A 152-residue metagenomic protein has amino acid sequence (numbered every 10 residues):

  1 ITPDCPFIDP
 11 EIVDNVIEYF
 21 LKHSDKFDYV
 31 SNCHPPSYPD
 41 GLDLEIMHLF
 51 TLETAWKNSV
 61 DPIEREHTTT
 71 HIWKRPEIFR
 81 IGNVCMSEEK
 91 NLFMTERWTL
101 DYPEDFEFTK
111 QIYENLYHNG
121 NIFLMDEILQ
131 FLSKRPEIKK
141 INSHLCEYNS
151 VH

Functional and structural regions predicted by a protein language model:
I1-P3: Active-site acidic Asp-centered loop
C5-S37: Conserved donor-nucleotide/metal-binding helix-loop-beta segment in metal-dependent transferases, i.e., the alpha-helix
N32-D43, N91-L92: A recurrent flexible, glycine/aromatic-enriched loop bordering the glycosyltransferase active site that acts as
S37, T54-P62, N119: Short helix-to-loop capping/linker segments positioned immediately adjacent to catalytic or ligand/cofactor-binding
G41-L42, M47, H67, T95-E96: A conserved catalytic-core signature of glycosyltransferases
L44-W56, P103-E107: Conserved nucleotide-sugar donor-binding and metal-coordinating catalytic region shared by glycosyltransferases
D61, R65, K74: Active-site cores that bind ATP or allylic diphosphates and position pyrophosphate for catalysis
T69-H152: Conserved alpha/beta core of the MobA/IspD/sugar-nucleotide pyrophosphorylase nucleotidyltransferase superfamily
